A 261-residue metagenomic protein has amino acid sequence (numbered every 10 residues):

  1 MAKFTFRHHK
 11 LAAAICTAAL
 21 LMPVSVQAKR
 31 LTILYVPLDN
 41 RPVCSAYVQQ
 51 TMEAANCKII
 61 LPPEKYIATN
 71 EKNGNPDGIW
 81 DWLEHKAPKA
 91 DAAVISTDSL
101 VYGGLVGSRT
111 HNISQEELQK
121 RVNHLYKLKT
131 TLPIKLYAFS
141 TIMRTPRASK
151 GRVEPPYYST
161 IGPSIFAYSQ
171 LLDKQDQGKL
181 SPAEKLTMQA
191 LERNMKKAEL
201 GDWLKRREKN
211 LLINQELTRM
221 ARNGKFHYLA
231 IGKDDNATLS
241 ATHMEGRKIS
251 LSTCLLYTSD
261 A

Functional and structural regions predicted by a protein language model:
A2-A13: Bacterial N-terminal signal peptides that target proteins for export
A14-P23: Bacterial N-terminal signal peptides
V24-A28: Sec/Tat signal peptide C-region and signal peptidase I cleavage site
K29-D77: Basic, amphipathic N-terminal segments that precede the first structured/catalytic domain
G74, V101-I113, K150-Y158, M195-K196: Surface-exposed, active-site-proximal loop segments in enzymatic domains
P76-I79, H111-L125, L204-T218, G246-L255: Well-ordered, non-membrane alpha-helical segments in soluble/globular domains
I134-T238: Cap/lid and interdomain-hinge subdomains that line or gate substrate/regulatory clefts in soluble alpha/beta enzymes
Y257-A261: Conserved small/polar residues in nucleotide/adenosyl-binding loops
